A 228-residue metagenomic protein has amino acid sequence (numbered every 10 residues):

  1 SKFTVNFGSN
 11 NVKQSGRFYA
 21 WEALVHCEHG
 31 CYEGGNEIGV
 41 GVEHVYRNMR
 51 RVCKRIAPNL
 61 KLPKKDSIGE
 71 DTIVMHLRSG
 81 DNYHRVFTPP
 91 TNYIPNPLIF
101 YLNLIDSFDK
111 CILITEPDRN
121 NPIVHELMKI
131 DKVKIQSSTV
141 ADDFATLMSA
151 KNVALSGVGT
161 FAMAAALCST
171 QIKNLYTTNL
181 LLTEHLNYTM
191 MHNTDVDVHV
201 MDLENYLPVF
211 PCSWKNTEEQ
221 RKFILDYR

Functional and structural regions predicted by a protein language model:
S1-F108, D202-R228: Secretory-pathway luminal glycosyltransferase catalytic domains
I105-M191: Donor-binding and catalytic core of enzymes assembling or modifying cell-surface/extracellular glycoconjugates
A162-R228: Nucleotide-sugar donor-binding patch of glycosyltransferase catalytic domains
